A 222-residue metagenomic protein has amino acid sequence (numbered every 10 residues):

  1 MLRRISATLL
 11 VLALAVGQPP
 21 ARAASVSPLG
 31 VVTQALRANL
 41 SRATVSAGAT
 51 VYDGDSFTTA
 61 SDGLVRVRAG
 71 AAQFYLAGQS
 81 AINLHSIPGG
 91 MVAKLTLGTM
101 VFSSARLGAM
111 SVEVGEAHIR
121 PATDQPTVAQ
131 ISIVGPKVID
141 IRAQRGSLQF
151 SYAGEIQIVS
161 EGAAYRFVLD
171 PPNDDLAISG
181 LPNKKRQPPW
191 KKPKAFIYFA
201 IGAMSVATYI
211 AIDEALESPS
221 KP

Functional and structural regions predicted by a protein language model:
M1-S6: Bacterial N-terminal signal peptides that target proteins for export
A7-T8, Y198: General helical structural elements
T8, A203-M204: Residue-level detector of transmembrane insertion/anchoring sites
T8-G17: Bacterial N-terminal signal peptides
A23-K192, G202-A203, Y209-A211, A215: Flexible, surface-exposed loop/linker segments and immediately adjacent secondary-structure boundaries
P193-I197: N-terminal Sec-pathway targeting helices
E214-P222: Membrane-engaging insertion elements
